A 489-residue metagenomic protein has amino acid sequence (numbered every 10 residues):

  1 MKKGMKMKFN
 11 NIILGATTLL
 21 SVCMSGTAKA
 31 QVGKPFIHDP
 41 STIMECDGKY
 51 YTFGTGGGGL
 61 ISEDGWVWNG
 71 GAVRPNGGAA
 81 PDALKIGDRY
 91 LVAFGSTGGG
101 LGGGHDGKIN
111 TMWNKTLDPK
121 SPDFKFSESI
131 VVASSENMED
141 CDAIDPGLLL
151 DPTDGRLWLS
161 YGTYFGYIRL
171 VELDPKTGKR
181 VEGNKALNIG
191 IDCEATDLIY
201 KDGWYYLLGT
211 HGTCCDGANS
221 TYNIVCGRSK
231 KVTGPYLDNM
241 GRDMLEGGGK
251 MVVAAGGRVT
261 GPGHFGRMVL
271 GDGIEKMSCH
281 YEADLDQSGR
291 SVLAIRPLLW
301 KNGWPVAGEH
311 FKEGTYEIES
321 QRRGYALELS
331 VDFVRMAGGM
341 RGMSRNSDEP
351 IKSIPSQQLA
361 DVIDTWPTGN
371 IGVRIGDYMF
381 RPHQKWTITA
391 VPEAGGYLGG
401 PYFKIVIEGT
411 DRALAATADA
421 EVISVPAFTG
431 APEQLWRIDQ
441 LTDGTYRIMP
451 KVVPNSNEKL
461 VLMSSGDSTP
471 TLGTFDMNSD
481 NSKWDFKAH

Functional and structural regions predicted by a protein language model:
K2-A16: Bacterial N-terminal signal peptides that target proteins for export
G4-K6, C23, G339-G342, D476: Residue-level detector of intrinsically disordered terminal segments
L20-K29: C-terminal segment of classical bacterial N-terminal signal peptides
A30-I144, L150-C193, Y200-V253, G271-G314 (+2 more regions): Beta-rich carbohydrate-recognition and catalytic domains
I37-P40, G78-A80, A143-D145, C193-T196 (+5 more regions): Conserved positions at the start
I130-E136, D243-G248, D284, G342-I351 (+3 more regions): Short, solvent-exposed aromatic-acidic interface loops
G147, A255-V269: Signature of short aromatic-glycine-proline-rich micro-motifs recurring in repeat-based ectodomains
L149, E309-G369, M379-D419, R437-S468 (+1 more regions): Extracellular glycan-recognition/adhesion modules and their associated mucin-like linkers
